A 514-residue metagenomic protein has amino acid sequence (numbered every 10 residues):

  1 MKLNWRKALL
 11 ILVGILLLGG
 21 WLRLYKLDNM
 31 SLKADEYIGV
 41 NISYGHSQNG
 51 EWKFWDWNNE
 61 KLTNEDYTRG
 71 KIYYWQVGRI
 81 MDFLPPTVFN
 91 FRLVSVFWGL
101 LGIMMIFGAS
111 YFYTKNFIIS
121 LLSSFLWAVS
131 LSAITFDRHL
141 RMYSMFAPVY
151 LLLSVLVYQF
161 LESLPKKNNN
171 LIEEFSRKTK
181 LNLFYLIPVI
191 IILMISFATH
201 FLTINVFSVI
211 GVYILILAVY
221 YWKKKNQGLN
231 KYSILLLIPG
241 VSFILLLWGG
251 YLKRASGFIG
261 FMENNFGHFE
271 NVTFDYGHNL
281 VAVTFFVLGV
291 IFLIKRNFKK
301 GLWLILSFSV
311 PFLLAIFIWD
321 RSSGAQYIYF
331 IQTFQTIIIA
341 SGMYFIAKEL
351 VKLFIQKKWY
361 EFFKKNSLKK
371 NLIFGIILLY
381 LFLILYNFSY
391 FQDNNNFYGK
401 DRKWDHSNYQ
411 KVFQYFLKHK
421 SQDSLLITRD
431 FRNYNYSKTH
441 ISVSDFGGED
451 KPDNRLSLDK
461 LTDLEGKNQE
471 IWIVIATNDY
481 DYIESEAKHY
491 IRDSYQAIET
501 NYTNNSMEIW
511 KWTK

Functional and structural regions predicted by a protein language model:
K2-K7, F107, Y111-Y113, F117-I118 (+6 more regions): Membrane-interface helix-loop-helix junctions at transmembrane boundaries of multi-pass membrane enzymes, predominantly
V13-L16, L183, I187, I191 (+2 more regions): Signature aromatic-anchored transmembrane alpha helix within multi-pass, membrane-resident enzymes that catalyze glycan
L17, L93-T114, L152: Transmembrane-helix motifs of polytopic, lipid-linked glycan transferases
G19, L24-K26, Y37-R79: Extracytosolic helix-loop segments that constitute the early lumenal/periplasmic catalytic or substrate-binding loops
G39-G45, N49, L62, F83 (+4 more regions): Transmembrane-lumen/periplasm boundary regions of multi-pass, lipid-linked membrane glycan transferases
S123, E173-F201, F312-L313: Membrane-interface alpha helices of multi-pass inner-membrane proteins
F136-D137, S144-L151, N205, G277-F286 (+3 more regions): Hydrophobic/aromatic-rich transmembrane helices and adjacent perimembrane loops
L202, I244, W248, L252 (+2 more regions): Catalytic lumenal/periplasmic loop and adjoining terminal transmembrane helix of membrane glycan-assembly enzymes
